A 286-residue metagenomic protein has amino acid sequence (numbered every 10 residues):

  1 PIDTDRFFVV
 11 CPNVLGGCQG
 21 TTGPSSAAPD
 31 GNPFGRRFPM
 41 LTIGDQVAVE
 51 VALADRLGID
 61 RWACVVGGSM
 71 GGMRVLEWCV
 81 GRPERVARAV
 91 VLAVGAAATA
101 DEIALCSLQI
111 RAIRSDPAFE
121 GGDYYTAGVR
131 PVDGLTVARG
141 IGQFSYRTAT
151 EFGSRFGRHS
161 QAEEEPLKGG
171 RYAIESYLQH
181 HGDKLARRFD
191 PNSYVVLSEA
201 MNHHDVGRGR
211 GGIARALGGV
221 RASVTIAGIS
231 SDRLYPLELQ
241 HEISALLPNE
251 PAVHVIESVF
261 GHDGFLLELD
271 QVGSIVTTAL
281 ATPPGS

Functional and structural regions predicted by a protein language model:
P1-M73, V80, E84-A96, D101-S107 (+3 more regions): Gly/Pro-rich cap/lid or specificity-loop segments adjacent to the active site
P1-T4, L217-R221, L246-P248: Short, conserved loop/helix-junction motifs that constitute active-site signature segments in enzyme catalytic cores
R85, V91-K184: Alpha/beta-hydrolase-fold enzymes
H180-H181, V196-A216: Active-site nucleophile elbow and catalytic-triad environment of alpha/beta-hydrolase enzymes
V220, I226-G228: Short beta-strand/loop motif that positions the catalytic acidic residue of the alpha/beta-hydrolase fold
S230-D232, S258: Acidic beta-to-alpha connecting loop that harbors the catalytic carboxylate
R233-L239: Conserved alpha/beta-hydrolase "acid-adjacent" motif
H241-S244, E250-S286: Catalytic active-site module of serine/aspartate enzymes centered on a nucleophile-bearing elbow/loop
